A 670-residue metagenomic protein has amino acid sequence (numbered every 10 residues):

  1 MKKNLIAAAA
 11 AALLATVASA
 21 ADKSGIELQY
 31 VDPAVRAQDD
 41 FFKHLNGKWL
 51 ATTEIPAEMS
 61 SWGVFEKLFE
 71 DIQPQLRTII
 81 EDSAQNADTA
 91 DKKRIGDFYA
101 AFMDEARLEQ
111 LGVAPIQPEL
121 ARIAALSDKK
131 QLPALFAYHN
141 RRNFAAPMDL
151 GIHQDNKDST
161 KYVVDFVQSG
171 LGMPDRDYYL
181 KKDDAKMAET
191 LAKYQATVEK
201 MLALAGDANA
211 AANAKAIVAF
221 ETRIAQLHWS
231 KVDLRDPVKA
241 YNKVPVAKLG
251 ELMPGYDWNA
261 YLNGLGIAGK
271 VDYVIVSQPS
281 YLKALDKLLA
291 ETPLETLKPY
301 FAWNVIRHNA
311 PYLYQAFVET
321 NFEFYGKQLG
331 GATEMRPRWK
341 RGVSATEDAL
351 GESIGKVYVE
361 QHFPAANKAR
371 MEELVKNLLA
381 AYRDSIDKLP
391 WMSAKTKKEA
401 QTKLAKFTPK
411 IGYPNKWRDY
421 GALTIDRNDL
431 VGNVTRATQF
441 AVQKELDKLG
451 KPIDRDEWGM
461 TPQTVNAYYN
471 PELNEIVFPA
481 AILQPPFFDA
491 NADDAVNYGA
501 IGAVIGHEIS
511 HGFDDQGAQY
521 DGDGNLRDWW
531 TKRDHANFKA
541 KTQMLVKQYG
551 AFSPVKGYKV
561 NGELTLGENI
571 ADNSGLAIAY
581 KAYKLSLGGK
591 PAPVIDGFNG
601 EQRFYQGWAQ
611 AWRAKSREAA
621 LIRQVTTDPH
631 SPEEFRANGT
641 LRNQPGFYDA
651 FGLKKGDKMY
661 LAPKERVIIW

Functional and structural regions predicted by a protein language model:
M1-A20: Gram-negative bacterial Sec-dependent N-terminal signal peptides
A21-Q29: Short, Gly/Pro- and small/polar-rich lid/capping loops
L28, T52-P56, L150-G151, D175-Y178 (+4 more regions): Short, solvent-exposed loop/turn and secondary-structure capping segments
Y30-A51, D183-A203, L566, D572-I578: Hydrophobic/aromatic-rich, well-ordered segments within soluble, folded domains that form packed cores
V35-D40, H44-R107: Active-site-surrounding "flap" and adjacent substrate/cofactor-binding loops of secreted or lumenal enzymes, prototyped
E58-I80, A211-L227, N497-A503, E601-Y605: Short secondary-structure subsegments characteristic of cysteine-rich extracellular domains
F69, L252-G255, I275-P279, R336 (+3 more regions): Intrinsically disordered, low-complexity linker/terminal regions across diverse proteins
S83-E373, N377: Noncatalytic, helix-rich "gating/capping" subdomain that lines the substrate-entry/channel surface of large enzyme
